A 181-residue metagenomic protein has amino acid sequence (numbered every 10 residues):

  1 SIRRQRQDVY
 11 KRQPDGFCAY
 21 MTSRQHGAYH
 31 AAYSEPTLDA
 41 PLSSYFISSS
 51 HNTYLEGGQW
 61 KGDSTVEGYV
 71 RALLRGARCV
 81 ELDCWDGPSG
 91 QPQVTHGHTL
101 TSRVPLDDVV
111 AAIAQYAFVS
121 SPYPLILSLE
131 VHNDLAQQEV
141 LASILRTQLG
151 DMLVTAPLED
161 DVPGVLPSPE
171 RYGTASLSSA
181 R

Functional and structural regions predicted by a protein language model:
S1-Y10: Single conserved hydrophobic/aromatic residue that forms the stacking wall/gate of nucleotide- or nucleobase-binding
K11-Y45: EF-hand and EF-hand-like Ca2+-sensor regions
P36-G164, Y172-A175, S179-A180: Chitinase-like catalytic core of GlcNAc-active glycosidases
